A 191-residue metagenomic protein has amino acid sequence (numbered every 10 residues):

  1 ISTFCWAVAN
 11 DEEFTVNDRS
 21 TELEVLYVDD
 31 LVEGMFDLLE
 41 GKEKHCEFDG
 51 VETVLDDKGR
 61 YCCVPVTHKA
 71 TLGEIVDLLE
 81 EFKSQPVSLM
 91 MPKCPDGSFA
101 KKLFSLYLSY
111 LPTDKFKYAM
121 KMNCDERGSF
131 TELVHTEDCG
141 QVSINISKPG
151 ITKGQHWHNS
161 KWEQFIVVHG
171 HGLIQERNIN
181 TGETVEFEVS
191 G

Functional and structural regions predicted by a protein language model:
I1-K42, I75: NAD(P)-dependent short-chain dehydrogenase/reductase
T15, T152-G154, L173, G191: Histidine-centered metal-chelating micro-motifs
L23-L26, T67-A70, W162: Residue-level signal for the nucleotide or nucleotide-sugar donor/cofactor binding architecture
D30, D37-M122: Mid/C-terminal beta-alpha module of Rossmann-like enzyme folds, strongest in SDR-family dehydrogenases/epimerases
C62, N159-I179: Glycine- and acidic-residue-biased ligand/ion/polar-headgroup-sensing regions
K115-Q155, K161: A short glycine-rich, His/Asp/Glu-containing loop-to-beta-strand
E176-G191: Short acidic-glycine-tyrosine-enriched beta hairpin
